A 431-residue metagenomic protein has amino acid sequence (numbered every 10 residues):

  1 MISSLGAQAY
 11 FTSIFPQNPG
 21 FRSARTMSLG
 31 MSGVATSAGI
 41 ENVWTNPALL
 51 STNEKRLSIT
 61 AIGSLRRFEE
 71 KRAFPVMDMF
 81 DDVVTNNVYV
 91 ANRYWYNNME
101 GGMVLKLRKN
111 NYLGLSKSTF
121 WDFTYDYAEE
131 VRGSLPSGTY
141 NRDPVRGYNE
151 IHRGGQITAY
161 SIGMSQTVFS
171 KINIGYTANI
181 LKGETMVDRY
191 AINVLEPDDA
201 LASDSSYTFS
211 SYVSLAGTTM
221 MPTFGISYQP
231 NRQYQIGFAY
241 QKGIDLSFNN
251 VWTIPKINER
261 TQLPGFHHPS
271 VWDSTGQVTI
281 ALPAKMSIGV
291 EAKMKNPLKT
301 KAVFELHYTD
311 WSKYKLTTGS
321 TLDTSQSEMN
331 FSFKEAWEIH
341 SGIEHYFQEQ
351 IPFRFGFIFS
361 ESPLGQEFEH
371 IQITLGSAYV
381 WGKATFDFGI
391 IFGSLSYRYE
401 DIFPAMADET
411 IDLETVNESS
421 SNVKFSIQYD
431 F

Functional and structural regions predicted by a protein language model:
M1-S3: Sec-dependent N-terminal signal peptides
L5-W121: N-terminal, post-signal peptide beta-strand-biased segments of exported outer-membrane/organellar beta-barrel and other
Q8-S28, Y96-F431: Outer-membrane beta-barrel porins/channels
